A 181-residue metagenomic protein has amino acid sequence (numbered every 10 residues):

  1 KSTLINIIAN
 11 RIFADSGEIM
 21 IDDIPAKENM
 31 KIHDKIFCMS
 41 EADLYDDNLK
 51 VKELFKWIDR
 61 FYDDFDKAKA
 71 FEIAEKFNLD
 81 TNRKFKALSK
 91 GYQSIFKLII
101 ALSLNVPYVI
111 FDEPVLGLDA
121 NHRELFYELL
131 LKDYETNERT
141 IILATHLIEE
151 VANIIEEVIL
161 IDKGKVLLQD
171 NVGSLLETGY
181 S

Functional and structural regions predicted by a protein language model:
A9: Helix-to-loop junction immediately C-terminal to a conserved catalytic motif
G17-I32: Conserved ABC transporter NBD signature motif
S40-K97: ABC-family P-loop ATPase nucleotide-binding domains
V109-E113, L118: Catalytic Walker B motif of ABC-type/P-loop ATPase nucleotide-binding domains
A120-H122: Helix N-cap at the start of a conserved alpha-helix in ABC-type nucleotide-binding domains
E124-N137: Helical segment within the ABC ATPase nucleotide-binding domain
V151-N153: A short, surface-exposed alpha-helical micro-motif characterized by mixed small hydrophobic and charged/polar residues
